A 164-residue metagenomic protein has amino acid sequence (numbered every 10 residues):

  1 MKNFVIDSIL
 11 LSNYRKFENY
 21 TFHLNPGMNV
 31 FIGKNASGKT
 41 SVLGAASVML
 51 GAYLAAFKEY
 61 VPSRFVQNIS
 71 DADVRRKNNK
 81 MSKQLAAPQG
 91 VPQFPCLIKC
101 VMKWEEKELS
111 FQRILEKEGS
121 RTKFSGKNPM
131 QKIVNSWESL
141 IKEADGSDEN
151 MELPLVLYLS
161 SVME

Functional and structural regions predicted by a protein language model:
M1-E164: P-loop NTPase switch/coupling surface
